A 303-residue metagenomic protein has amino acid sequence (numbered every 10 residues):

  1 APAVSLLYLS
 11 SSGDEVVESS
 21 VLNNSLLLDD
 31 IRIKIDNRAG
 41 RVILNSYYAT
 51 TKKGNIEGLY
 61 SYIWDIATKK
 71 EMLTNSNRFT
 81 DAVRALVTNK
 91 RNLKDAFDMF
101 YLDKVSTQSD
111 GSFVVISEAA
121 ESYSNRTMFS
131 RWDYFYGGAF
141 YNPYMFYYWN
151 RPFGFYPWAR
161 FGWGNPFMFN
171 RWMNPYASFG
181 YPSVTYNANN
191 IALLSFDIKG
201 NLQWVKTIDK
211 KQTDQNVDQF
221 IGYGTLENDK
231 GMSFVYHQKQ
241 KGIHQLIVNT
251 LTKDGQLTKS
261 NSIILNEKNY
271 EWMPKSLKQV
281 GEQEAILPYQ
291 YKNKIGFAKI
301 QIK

Functional and structural regions predicted by a protein language model:
A1, G40-K52, D103, G111-Y123 (+3 more regions): Short beta-strand elements that form the blades of beta-propeller/WD-repeat-like and other beta-sheet-rich scaffold
P2-A119, N125-S130: Long, internal scaffold/assembly segments composed of regular secondary structure
P2-A3, L28-D30, A188-N190, D218-I221 (+1 more regions): Short, surface-exposed coil-to-beta transition loops
P2-D14, I56-E71, D133-N150, A177-N201 (+2 more regions): Beta-propeller blade signature
S19-R32, K70-D103, W204-G224, K253-E282: Conserved blade-ending motifs and adjacent loop-strand segments that build the rim/top face of beta-propeller domains
N45-G58, E118-T185: Short, conserved, GDST-rich strand-edge loop motifs in beta-rich repeat architectures
I56, A96, N125-F129, Y144 (+9 more regions): Intrinsic-disorder/low-complexity signal
G154-N170, N174-A177, S195-K239, H244: C-terminal structural cap/anchor segments
